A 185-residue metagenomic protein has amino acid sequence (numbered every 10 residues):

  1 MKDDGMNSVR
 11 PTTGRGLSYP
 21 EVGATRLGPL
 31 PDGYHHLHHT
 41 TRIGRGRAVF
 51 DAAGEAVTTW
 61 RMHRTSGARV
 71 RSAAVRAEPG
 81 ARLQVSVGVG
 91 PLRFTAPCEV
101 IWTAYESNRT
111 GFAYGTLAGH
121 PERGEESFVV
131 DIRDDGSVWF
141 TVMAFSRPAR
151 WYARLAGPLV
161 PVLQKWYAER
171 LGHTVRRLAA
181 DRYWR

Functional and structural regions predicted by a protein language model:
M1-S86, G90: Hydrophobic ligand-binding cavity/cleft-lining segments
K2, N7-S8, T13, P148-R185: A conserved amphipathic terminal alpha-helix motif
G16, T40, P97, G111 (+1 more regions): A residue-level signal for beta-strand positions that form part of recognition/binding surfaces within mature
A24, Y105, R147: Residues that form or immediately flank small-molecule/cofactor binding pockets and catalytic motifs
D51-M62, G119, D135, H173 (+1 more regions): Short, intrinsically disordered, mixed-charge
P79-L83, N108-Y114, F140-M143: A short hydrophobic beta-strand element
G90-D135: Hydrophobic-ligand binding "helix-grip"
T116-P161: Beta-strand/loop substructures that line and gate deep hydrophobic ligand-binding cavities in soluble
